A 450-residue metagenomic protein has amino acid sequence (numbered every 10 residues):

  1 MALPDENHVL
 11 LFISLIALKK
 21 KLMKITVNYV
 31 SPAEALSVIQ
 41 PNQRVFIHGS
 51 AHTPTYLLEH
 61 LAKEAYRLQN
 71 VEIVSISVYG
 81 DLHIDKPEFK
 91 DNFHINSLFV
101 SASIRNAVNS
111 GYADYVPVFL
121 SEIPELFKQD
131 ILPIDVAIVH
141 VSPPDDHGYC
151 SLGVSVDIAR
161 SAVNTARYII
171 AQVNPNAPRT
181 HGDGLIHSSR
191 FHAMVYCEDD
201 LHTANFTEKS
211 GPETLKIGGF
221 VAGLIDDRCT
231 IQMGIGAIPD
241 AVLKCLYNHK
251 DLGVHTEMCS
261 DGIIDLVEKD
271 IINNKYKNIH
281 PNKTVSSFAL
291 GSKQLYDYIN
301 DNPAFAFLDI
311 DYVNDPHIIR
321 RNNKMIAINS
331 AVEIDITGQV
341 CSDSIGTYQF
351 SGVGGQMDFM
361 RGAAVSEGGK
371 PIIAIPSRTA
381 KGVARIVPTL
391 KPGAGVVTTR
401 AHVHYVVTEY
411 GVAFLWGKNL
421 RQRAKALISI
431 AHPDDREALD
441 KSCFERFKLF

Functional and structural regions predicted by a protein language model:
E6-V9: Short hydrophobic alpha-helical segments enriched in small aliphatic residues
I16-F450: Conserved alpha/beta enzyme-core scaffold
